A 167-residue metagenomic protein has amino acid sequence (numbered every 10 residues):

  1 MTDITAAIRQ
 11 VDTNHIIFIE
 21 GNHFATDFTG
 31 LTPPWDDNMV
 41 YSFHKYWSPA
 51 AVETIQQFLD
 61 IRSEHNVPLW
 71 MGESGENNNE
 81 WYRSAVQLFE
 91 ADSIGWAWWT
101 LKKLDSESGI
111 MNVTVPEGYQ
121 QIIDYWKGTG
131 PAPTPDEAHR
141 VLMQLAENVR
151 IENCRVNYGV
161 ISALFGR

Functional and structural regions predicted by a protein language model:
M1-K103, S108-D124: Extracellular glycoside hydrolase catalytic/binding regions
L88, D92-A97, K102-R167: Extended, alpha-helix-rich binding/interface surfaces that flank or overlap catalytic cores and mediate recognition
